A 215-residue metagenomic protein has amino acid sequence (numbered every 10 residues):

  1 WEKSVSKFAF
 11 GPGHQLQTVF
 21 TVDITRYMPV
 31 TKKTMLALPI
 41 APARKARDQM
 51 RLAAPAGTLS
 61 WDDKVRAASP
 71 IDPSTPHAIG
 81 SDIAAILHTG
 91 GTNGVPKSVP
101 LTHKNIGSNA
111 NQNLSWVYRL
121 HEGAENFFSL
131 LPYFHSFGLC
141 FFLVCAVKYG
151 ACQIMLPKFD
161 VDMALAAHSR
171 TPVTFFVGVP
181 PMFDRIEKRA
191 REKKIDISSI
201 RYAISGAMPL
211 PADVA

Functional and structural regions predicted by a protein language model:
W1-A9, T25-Y27, L131, F159-D160 (+1 more regions): Adenylate-forming
W1-D63: Structural core segment of the AMP-binding/adenylate-forming
G13-Q17, A151, S198-R201: A short helix->loop->beta-strand "cap" motif at the edges of active sites that frequently abuts
Q17, S81, E125, T174 (+1 more regions): Conserved acidic residues
T18-F20, F128, I154, I204: Hydrophobic/aromatic beta-strand patches that form the interior of the parallel beta-sheet core in alpha/beta enzyme
W61-D62, G80, H103, V161: Structural motif detector for alpha-helix initiation sites
A68-S81, I86-S129, Y149-A151, K194: Conserved adenylate-forming
G107-N126, Y133-F175, R185-A190: Conserved AMP-binding/adenylation subdomain of ANL enzymes
